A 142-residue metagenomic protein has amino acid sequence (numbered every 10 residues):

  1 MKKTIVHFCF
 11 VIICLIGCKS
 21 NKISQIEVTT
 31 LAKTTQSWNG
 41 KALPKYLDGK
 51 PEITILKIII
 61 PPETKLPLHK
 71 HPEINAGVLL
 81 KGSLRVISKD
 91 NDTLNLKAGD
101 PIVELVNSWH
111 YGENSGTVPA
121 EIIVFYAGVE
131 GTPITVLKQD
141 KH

Functional and structural regions predicted by a protein language model:
K2-F10: Sec-dependent signal peptide recognition, specifically the positively charged N-region followed immediately by
I5-V6, C18-E52, V103, K138-H142: A short, N-terminal "cap"/entry segment at the start of jelly-roll beta-barrel domains of the cupin/DSBH fold
F10-C18: Hydrophobic h-region of N-terminal signal peptides that target proteins for export in Gram-negative bacteria
T54-H71, V106-N107: Conserved short histidine dyad/triad with adjacent acidic residue
I60, D90-N107: Short acidic-glycine-tyrosine-enriched beta hairpin
K65-L66, G82-I87, P101: Short beta-strand segments in beta-sandwich/barrel cores
P72-D90: Glycine- and acidic-residue-biased ligand/ion/polar-headgroup-sensing regions
T93, N107-T132: Ligand-binding loop in jelly-roll beta-barrel domains
